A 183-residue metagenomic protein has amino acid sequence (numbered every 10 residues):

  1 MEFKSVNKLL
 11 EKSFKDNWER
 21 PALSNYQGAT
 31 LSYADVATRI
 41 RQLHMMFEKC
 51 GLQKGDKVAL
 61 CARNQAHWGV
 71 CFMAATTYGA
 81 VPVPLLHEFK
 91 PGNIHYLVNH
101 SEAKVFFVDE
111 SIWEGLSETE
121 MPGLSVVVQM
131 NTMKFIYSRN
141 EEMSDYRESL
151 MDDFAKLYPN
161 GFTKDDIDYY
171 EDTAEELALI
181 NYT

Functional and structural regions predicted by a protein language model:
E2, E11, E19-M73, K90-H95: Conserved AMP-binding/adenylate-forming core of the ANL superfamily
V6, S32-Y33, A174: Structural motif detector for alpha-helix initiation sites
L9, C50, T77-F154: Structural core segment of the AMP-binding/adenylate-forming
W18-E19, Q129, D145-Y182: Conserved pre-ATP/AMP-binding loop-to-beta segment of ANL
Y26, C61, F106-D109, T173: Active-site-adjacent beta-strand anchor residues
K54-G55, P82, A174: Alpha-helix N-cap/start motif
V58, A75, F106, L177 (+1 more regions): Conserved S/T- and glycine-rich ATP-binding loop of Class I adenylate-forming
